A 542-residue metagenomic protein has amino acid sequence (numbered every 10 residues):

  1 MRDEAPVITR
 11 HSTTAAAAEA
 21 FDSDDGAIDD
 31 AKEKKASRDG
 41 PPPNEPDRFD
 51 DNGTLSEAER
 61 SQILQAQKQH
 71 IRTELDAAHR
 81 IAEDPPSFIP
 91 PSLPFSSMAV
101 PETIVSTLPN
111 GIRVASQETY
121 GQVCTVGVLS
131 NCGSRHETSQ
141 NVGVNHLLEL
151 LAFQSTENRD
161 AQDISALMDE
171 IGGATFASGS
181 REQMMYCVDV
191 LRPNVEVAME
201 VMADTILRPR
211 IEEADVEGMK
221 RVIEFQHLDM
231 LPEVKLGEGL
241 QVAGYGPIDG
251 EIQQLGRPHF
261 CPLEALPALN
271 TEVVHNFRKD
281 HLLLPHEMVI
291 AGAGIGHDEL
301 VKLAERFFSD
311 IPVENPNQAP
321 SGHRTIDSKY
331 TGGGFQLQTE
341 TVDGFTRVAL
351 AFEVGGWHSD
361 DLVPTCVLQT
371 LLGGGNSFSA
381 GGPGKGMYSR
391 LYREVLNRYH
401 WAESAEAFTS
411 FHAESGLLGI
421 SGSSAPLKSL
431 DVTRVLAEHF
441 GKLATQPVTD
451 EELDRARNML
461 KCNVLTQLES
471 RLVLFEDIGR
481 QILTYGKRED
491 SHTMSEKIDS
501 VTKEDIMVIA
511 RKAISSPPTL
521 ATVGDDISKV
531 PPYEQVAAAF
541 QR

Functional and structural regions predicted by a protein language model:
I8, T13, F21-D24, D29-D30 (+9 more regions): Charge-rich, well-structured scaffold segments of protease-associated domains
F95-M98: Short loop/turn motifs at secondary-structure junctions and domain boundaries
T103, T107-S116: N-terminal, positively charged regions that mediate nucleic acid binding
G111, E118-E170, L240, D360-G373: Active/ligand-binding-proximal structured segments within catalytic/core domains that scaffold catalytic residues
N141, V195, M199, D361-T365 (+3 more regions): Short, charged, low-complexity patches
T331-G333: Soluble C-terminal extramembrane regulatory/interaction domains of multi-pass membrane proteins
G375-E394: Charged, glycine/proline-rich intrinsically disordered loops and linkers
